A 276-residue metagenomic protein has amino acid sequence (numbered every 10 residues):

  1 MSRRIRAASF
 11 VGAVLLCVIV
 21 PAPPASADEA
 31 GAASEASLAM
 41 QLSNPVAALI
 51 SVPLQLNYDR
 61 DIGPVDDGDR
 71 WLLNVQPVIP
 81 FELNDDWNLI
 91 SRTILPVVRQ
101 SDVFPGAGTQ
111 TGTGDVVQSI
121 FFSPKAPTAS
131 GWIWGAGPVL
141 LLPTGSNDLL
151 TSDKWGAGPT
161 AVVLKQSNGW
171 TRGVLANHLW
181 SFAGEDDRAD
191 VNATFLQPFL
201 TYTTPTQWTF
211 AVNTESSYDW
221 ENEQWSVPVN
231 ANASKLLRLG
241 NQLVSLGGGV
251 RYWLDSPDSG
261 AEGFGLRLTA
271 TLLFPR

Functional and structural regions predicted by a protein language model:
M1-E35, R276: Cleavable N-terminal export/targeting peptides
A27-R276: Transmembrane beta-barrel domains of Gram-negative outer membranes and organellar outer membranes
